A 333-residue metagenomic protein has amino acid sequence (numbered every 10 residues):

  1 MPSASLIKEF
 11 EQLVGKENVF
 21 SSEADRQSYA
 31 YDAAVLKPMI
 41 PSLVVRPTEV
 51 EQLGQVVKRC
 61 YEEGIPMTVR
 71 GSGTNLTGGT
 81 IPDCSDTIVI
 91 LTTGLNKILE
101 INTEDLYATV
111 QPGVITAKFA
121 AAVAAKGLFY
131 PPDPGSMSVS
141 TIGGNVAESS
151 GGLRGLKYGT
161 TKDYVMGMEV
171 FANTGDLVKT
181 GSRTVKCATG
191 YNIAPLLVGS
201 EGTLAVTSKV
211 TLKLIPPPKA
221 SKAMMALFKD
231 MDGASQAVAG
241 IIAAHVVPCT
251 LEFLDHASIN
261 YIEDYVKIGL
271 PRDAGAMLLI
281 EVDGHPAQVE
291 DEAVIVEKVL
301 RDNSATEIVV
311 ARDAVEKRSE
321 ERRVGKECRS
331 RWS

Functional and structural regions predicted by a protein language model:
M1-K326, R331: Noncatalytic alpha-helical scaffold of FAD-dependent oxidoreductases
